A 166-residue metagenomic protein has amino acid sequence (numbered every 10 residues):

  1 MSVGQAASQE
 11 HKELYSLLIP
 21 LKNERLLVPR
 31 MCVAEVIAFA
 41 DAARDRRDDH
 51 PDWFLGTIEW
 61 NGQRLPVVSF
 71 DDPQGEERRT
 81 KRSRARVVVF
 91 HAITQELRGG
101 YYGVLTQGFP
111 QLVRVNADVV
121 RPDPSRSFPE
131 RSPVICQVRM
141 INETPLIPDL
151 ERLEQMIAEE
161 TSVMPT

Functional and structural regions predicted by a protein language model:
M1-T166: An acidic, low-aromatic, low-complexity terminal/linker signal
